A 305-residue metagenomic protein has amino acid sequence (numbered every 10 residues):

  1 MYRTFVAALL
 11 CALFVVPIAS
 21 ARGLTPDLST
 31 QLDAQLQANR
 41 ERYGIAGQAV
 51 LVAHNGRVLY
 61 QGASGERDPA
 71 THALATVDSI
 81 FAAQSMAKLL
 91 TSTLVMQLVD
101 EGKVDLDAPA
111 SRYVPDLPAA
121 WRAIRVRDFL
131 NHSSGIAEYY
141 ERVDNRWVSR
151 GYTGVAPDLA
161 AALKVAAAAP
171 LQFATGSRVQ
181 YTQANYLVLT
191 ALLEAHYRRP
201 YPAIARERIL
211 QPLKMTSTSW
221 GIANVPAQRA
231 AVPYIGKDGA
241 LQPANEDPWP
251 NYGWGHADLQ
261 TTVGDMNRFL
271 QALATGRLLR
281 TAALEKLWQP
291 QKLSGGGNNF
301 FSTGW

Functional and structural regions predicted by a protein language model:
M1-A7: Bacterial N-terminal signal peptides that target proteins for export
A7-P17: Bacterial N-terminal signal peptides
A19-G23: Boundary at the C-terminal end of the N-terminal hydrophobic targeting segment
T25-A83, K103-D105: Short, conserved catalytic-motif segment at the N-terminal edge
D33-L36, V50, G56, I80-D107 (+2 more regions): Active-site SXXK
E66-D68, W121-W305: Short, surface-exposed loop or secondary-structure junction motifs that flank catalytic or metal-binding residues
L106-A120, Q211-L213: Short, glycine/proline-biased beta-turn/loop segments that scaffold the active-site neighborhood
